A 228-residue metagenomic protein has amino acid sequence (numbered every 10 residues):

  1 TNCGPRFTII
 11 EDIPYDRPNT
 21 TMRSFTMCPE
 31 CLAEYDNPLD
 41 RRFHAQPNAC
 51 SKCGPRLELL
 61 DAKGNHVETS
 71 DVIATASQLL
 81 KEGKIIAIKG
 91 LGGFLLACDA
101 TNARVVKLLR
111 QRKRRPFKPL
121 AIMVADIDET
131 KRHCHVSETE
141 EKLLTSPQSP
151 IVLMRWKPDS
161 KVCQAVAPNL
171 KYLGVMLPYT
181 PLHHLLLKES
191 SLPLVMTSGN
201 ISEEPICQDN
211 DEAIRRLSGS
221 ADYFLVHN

Functional and structural regions predicted by a protein language model:
T1-N228: Active-site-adjacent structural elements in enzyme catalytic cores
